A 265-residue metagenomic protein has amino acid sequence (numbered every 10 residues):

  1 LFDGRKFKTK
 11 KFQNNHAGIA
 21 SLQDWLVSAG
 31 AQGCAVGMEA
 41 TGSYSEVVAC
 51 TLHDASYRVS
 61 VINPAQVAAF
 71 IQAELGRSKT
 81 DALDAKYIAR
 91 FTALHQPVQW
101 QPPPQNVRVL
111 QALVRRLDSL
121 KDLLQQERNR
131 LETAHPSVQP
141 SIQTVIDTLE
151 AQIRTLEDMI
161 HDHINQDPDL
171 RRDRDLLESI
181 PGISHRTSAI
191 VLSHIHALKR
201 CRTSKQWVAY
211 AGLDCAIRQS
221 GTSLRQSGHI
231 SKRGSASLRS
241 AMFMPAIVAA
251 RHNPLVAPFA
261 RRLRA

Functional and structural regions predicted by a protein language model:
L1-A17: Short glycine-rich, Thr/Ser-proximal phosphate-binding strand/loop in the N-terminal lobe of ATP-dependent enzymes
A17, S43-Y44, Q126: Short alpha-helical
A17-A35: Short, basic/hydrophobic alpha-helical segments
I19, S45, A85-K86, L110 (+1 more regions): A general structural signal for well-ordered alpha-helical segments in protein cores
G33-Y44: Short glycine-rich phosphate-binding loop at a beta-alpha junction
C50-H53, Y57-S179, A189: Long, charge-rich intrinsically disordered scaffolds of nucleic-acid metabolism proteins
H185, I190-R264: Phosphate-backbone recognition surface of nucleic-acid-processing proteins
